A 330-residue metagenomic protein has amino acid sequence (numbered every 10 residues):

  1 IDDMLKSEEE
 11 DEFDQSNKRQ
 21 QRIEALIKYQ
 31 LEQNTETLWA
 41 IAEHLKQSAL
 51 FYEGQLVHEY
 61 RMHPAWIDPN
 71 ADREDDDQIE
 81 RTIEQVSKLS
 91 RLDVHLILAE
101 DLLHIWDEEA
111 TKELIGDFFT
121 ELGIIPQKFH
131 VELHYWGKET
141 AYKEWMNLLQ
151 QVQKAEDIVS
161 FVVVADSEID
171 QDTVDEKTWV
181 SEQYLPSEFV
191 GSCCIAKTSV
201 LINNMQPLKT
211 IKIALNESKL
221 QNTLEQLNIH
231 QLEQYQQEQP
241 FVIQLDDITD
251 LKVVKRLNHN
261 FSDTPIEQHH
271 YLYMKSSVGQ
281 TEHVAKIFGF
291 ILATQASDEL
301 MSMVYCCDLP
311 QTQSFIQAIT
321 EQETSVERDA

Functional and structural regions predicted by a protein language model:
I1-K154, K177-A330: Conserved "HGTGT" condensation-loop signature of ketosynthase/thiolase-family condensing enzymes that catalyze
V159-F161: Short aromatic-hydrophobic micro-motifs that form the base-stacking/packing surface for donor nucleotide recognition
V163-D170, E176: Glycine-rich anion/phosphate-binding loop at the beta-strand->alpha-helix junction
D170-D172, K252-V253: Extracytoplasmic/secreted cell-surface and envelope-processing proteins
